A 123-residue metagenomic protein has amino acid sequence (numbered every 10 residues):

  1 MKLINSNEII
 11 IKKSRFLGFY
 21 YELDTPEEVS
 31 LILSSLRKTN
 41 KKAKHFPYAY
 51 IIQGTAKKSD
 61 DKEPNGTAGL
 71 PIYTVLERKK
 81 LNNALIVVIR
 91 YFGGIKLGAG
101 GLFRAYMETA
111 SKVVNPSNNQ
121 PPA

Functional and structural regions predicted by a protein language model:
M1-T67: C-terminal regulatory domains involved in ligand/effector binding and gene-expression control
K13, I52, T74, R78 (+2 more regions): Generic structural "secondary-structure junction" signal
S30-S34, T74, R104, E108 (+1 more regions): Solvent-exposed alpha-helical segments within well-ordered globular domains of core cellular machineries
K57-D61, R90-K96: A short glycine/serine-rich beta->alpha loop
K62-N65, G69, Y73-E77, N83 (+1 more regions): Conserved mixed alpha/beta catalytic, RNA-binding, or beta-rich assembly cores of soluble enzyme, regulatory
N82-F92: Glycine- and acidic-rich phosphate- and metal-coordinating loops
V88, K96-A123: Glycine- and Gly-Pro-enriched alpha-helical subdomains that act as flexible, kink-prone "lid/hinge" or packing modules
